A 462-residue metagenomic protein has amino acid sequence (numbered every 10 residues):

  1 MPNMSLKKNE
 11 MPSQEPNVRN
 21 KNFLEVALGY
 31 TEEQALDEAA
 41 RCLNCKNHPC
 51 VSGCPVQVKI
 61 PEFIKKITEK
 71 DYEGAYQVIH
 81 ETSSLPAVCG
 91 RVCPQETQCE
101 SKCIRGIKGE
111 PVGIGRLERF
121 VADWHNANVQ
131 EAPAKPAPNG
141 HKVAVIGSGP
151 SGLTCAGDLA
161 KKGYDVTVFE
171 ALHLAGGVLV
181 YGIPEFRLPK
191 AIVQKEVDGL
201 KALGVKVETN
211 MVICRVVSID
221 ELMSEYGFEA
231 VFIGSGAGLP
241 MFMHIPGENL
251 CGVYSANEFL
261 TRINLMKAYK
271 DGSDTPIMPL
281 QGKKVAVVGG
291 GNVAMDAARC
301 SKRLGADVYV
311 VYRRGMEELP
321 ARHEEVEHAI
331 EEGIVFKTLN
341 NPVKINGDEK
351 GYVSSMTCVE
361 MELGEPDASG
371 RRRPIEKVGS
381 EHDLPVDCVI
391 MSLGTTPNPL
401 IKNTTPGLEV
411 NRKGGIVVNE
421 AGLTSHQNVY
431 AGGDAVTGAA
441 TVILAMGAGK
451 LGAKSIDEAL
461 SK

Functional and structural regions predicted by a protein language model:
P2-L24, P49-G74, E96-D123: Iron-sulfur (Fe-S) cluster-binding segments and ferredoxin-like electron-carrier domains, especially [2Fe-2S]
L28-P49, Y72-Q98: Immediate flanking context of iron-sulfur cluster ligation sites
F63, P86-R91, Q95-I146, K162 (+3 more regions): FAD-binding core/adjacent interface of flavoenzyme oxidoreductases
H141-T167, A294-K302: N-terminal Rossmann-like FAD-binding beta1-loop-alpha1 element of flavoenzymes
D165-V168, L172-A202, K206-V207, A298-K344: Rossmann-like dinucleotide-binding cores of NAD(P)H-dependent redox enzymes
T209-E221, L339-G351, G364: A conserved short coil-to-beta-strand element within the FAD-binding core of flavoproteins
N249-G282, P366-A439: FAD-site-proximal beta/loop scaffold in flavoenzymes
A435-S461: A conserved FAD-binding loop/helix module that cradles the flavin
